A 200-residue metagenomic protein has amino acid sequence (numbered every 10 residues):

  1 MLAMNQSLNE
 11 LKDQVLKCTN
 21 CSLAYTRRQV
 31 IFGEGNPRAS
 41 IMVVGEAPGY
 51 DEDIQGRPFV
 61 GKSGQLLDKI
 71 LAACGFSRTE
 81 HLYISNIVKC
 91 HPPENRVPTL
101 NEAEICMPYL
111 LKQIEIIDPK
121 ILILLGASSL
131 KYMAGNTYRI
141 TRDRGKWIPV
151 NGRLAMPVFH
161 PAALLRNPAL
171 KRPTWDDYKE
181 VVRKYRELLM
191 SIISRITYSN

Functional and structural regions predicted by a protein language model:
M1-N200: A polyanion-binding, active-site-adjacent surface
